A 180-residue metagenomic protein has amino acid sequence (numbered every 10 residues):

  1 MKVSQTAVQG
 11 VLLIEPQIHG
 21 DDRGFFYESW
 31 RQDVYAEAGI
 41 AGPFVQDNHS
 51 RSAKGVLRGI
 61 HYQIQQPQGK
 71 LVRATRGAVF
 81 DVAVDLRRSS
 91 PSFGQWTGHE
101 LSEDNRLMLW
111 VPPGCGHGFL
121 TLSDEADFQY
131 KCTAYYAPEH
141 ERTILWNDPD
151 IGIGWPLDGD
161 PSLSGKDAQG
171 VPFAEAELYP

Functional and structural regions predicted by a protein language model:
M1-L107, S123-E125, Y130-P180: Non-catalytic, conserved peripheral segments adjacent to functional cores
L109, H117-L122: Short beta-strand His + acidic residue motifs that chelate non-heme Fe in jelly-roll/DSBH and cupin folds
